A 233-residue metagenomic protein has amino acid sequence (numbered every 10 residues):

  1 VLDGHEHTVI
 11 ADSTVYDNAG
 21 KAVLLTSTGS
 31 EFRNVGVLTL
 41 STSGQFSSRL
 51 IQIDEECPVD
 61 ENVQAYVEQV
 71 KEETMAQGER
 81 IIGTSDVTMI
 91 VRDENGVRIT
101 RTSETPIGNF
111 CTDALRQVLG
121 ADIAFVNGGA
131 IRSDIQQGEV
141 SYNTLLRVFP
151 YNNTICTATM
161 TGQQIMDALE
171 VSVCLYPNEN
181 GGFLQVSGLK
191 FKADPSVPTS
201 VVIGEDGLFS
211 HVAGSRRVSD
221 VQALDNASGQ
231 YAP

Functional and structural regions predicted by a protein language model:
V1-I81, C174-Q185: Active-site-adjacent helix-turn-beta-strand microarchitecture at beta-sheet edges that either contains or buttresses
A11, T102-P106, I155: Short, conserved micro-motifs enriched in small and acidic residues
Y16-V23, N34, N109-P233: Feature captures C-terminal
S27-E31, T102-T105, L146: Short Gly/Pro-enriched turn/cap motifs at secondary-structure boundaries
S41-V140, S196-V201: A short C-terminal boundary segment appended to hydrolase-like catalytic domains
